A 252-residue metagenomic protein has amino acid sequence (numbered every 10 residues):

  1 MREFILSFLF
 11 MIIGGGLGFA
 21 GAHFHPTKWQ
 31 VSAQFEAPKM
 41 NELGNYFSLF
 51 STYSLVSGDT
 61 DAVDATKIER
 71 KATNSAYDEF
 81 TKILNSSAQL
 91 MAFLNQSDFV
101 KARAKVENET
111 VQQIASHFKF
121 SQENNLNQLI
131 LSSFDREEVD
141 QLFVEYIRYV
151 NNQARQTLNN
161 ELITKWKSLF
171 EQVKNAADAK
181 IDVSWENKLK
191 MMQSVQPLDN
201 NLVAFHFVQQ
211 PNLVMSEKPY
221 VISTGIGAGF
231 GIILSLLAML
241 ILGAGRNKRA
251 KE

Functional and structural regions predicted by a protein language model:
R2-L6, Y220, L234-E252: Juxtamembrane interface at the cytosolic side of transmembrane helices
I5-A22, I233: Hydrophobic membrane-insertion alpha-helices, especially the h-region of bacterial N-terminal signal peptides
G14-Q30, M239-R246: Membrane-interface motif at the C-terminal end of an N-terminal transmembrane signal
A20-E79, F205-N212: Short, glycine-rich, amphipathic interfacial segments at transmembrane boundaries or analogous
N41-N45, V139-Q141, E217: Short acidic, gly/pro-rich beta-turn/loop elements at beta-sheet edges and active-site/ligand-binding grooves
S48-S54, R148, V221-G225: Short intrinsically disordered coil segments
T73-Q209, L213: Soluble oligomerization/assembly scaffold segments of membrane-associated complexes
E217-I232: N-terminal membrane-entry
